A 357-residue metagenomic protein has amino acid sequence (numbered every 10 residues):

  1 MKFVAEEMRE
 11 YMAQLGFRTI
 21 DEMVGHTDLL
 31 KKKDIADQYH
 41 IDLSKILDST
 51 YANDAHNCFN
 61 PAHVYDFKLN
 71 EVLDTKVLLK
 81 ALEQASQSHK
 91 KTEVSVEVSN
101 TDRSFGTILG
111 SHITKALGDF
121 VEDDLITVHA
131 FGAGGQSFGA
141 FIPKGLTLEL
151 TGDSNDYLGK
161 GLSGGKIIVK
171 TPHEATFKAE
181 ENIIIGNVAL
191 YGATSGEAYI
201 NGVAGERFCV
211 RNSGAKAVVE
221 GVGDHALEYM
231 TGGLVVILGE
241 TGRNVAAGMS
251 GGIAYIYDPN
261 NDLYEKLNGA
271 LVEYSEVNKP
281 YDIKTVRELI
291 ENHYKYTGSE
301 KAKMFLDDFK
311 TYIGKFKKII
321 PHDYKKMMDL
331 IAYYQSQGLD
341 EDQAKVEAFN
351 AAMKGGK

Functional and structural regions predicted by a protein language model:
M1-R18, V24-T27, D48-K357: Long, distal/terminal scaffolding or interaction modules with repetitive or compositionally biased sequence
K31-I35: Polar, glycine-rich mid-to-C-terminal structural blocks that act as macromolecule-binding/assembly scaffolds
L43-K45: Juxtamembrane/interface motifs at transmembrane-helix termini
